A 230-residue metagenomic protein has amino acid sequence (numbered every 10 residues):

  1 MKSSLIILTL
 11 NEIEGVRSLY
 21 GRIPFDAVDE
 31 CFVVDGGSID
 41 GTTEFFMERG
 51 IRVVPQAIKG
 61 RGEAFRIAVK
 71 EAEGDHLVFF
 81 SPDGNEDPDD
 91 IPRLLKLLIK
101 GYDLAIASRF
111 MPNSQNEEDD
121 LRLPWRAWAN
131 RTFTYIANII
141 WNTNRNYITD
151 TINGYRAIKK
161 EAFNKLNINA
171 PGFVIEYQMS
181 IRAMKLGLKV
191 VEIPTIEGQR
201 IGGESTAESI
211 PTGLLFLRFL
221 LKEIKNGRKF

Functional and structural regions predicted by a protein language model:
M1, E14, E117, I140-N146 (+1 more regions): Hydrophobic helical membrane-anchoring modules
M1-S4, G21-V33, I51-R52: Short loop->beta transition adjacent to catalytic acidic/histidine clusters or analogous donor-positioning motifs
N11-F25: Short, well-formed alpha-helical segments that are part of the catalytic scaffolds of diverse glycosyltransferases
E12-G15, S38, R61, D87: Donor nucleotide-sugar binding loop of glycosyltransferases
D35-T43: A conserved acidic beta->alpha catalytic loop
G41, F80-L97: Acidic donor-binding/catalytic loop of UDP-sugar-dependent glycosyltransferases, especially processive GT2
A57-K59, E63-K70, D89-F173, R200-A207: Acceptor/aglycone-binding surface of glycosyltransferases and processive sugar-polymer synthases
L77: Short aromatic/hydrophobic "clamp" motif used to bind/position activated sugar donors
